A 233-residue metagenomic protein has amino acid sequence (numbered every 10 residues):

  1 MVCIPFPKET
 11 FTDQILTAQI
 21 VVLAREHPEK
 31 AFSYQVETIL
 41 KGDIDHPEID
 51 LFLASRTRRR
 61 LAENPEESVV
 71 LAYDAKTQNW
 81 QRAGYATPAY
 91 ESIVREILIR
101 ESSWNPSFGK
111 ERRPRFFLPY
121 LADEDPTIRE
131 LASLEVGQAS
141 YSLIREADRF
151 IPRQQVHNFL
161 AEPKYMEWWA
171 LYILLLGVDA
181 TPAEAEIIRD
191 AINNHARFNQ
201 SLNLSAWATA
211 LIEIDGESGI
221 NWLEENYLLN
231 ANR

Functional and structural regions predicted by a protein language model:
M1-E124, I128, G137-A139: Transition segments tied to proteolytic processing and entry into folded domains
A31, E111, P163-E167, T181 (+1 more regions): Generic signature of mature, soluble extracytoplasmic domains
T38-L40, A72-A89, A170-N194, L229: A broadly tuned preference for mixed-charge, low-complexity surface segments
R56-R60, F159-K164: A short, hydrophobic secondary-structure junction motif
L98-S107, E130-E146, E167-T181, L202-I214 (+1 more regions): Structural detector for internal amphipathic alpha-helices that build alpha-solenoid repeat scaffolds
K110-L118, S142-N158, P182-N193, G216-L228: Amphipathic alpha-helical scaffolding segments comprising HEAT/armadillo-like alpha-solenoid repeats
R115-A122, E130-L134, H157, A161 (+5 more regions): Amphipathic alpha-helical repeat scaffolds
E124-P126, P163-Y165, A196, Q200 (+1 more regions): Short inter-helical turns and helix N-cap capping residues of alpha-solenoid HEAT/ARM repeat scaffolds
